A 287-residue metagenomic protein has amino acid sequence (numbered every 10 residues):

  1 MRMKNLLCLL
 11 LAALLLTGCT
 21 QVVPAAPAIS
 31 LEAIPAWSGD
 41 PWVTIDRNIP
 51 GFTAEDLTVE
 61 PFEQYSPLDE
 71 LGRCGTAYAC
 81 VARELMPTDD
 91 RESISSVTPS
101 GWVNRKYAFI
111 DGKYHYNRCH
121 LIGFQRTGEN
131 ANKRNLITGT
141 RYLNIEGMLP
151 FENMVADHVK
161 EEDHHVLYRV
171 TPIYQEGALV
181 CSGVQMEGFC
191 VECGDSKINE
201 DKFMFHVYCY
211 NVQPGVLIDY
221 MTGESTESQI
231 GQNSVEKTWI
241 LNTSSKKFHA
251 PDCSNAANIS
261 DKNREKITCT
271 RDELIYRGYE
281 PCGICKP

Functional and structural regions predicted by a protein language model:
R2, R73-G75, G278: Short loop/turn motifs at secondary-structure junctions
R2-L9: Sec-dependent signal peptide recognition, specifically the positively charged N-region followed immediately by
L14-G18: C-terminal motif of bacterial Sec signal peptides marking the signal peptidase cleavage site
T20-V22: Bacterial signal peptide processing site
A25, Q229-P287: Mature, structured domains enriched in cysteine- and short glycine motifs
A26-L68, K237-W239, S245: N-terminal module-boundary/linker segments of secreted carbohydrate-active enzymes
F52-Q232: Domain-level detector of nuclease and nuclease-like folds in predominantly extracellular/periplasmic contexts
